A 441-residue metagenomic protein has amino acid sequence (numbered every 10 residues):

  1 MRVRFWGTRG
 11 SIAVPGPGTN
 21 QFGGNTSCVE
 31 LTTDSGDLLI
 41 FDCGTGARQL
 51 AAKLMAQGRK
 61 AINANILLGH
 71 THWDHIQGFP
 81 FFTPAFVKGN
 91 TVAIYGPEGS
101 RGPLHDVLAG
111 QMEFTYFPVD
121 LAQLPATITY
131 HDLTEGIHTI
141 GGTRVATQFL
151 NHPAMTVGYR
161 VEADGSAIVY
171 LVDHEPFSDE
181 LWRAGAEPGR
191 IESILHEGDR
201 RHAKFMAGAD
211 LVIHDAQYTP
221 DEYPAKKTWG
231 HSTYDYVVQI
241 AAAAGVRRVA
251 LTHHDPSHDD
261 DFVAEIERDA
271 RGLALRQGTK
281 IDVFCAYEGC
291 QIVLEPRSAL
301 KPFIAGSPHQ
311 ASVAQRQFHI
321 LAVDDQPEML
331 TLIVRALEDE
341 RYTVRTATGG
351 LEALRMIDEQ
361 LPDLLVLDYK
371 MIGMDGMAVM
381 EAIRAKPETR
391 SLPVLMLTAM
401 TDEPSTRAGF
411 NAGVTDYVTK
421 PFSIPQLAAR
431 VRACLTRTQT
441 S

Functional and structural regions predicted by a protein language model:
M1-R183, H202-A203, D259-A305: Binuclear metal-dependent hydrolase catalytic cores
F177-Y287: Cap/insert and terminal regions of metallo-dependent hydrolase folds
T331-D339: Charged docking surfaces used in two-component/phosphorelay signaling
T348-E352, D375-E381: Acidic catalytic/metal-coordinating carboxylates
Q360-V366: Active-site beta3 strand of CheY-like receiver
A378, T401-D416: Alpha4 helix (beta4-alpha4-beta5 surface) of REC/receiver domains from two-component response regulators
F422-V431: C-terminal output helix
